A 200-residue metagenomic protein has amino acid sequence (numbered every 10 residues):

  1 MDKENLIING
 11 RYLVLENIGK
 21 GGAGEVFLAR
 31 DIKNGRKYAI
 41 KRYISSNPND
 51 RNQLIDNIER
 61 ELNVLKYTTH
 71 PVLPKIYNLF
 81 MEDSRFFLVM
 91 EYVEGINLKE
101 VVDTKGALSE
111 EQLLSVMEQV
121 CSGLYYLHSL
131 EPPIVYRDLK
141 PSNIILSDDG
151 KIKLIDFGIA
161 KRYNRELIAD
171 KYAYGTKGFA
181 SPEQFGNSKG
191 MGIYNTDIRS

Functional and structural regions predicted by a protein language model:
E25: Conserved N-lobe ATP-binding subsite of Hanks-type protein kinase domains, especially the beta3 VAIK lysine
K41-S45: Conserved beta3-strand ATP-binding lysine motif
N47-Y67: AlphaC helix of the eukaryotic protein kinase fold
L79: Activation-segment/catalytic-loop signature of the eukaryotic protein kinase fold
D83-N97, V101: Conserved short submotifs of the Hanks-type protein kinase catalytic core that shape the nucleotide-binding pocket
S122-I134: Protein kinase catalytic-loop region centered on the HRD/HxD motif
